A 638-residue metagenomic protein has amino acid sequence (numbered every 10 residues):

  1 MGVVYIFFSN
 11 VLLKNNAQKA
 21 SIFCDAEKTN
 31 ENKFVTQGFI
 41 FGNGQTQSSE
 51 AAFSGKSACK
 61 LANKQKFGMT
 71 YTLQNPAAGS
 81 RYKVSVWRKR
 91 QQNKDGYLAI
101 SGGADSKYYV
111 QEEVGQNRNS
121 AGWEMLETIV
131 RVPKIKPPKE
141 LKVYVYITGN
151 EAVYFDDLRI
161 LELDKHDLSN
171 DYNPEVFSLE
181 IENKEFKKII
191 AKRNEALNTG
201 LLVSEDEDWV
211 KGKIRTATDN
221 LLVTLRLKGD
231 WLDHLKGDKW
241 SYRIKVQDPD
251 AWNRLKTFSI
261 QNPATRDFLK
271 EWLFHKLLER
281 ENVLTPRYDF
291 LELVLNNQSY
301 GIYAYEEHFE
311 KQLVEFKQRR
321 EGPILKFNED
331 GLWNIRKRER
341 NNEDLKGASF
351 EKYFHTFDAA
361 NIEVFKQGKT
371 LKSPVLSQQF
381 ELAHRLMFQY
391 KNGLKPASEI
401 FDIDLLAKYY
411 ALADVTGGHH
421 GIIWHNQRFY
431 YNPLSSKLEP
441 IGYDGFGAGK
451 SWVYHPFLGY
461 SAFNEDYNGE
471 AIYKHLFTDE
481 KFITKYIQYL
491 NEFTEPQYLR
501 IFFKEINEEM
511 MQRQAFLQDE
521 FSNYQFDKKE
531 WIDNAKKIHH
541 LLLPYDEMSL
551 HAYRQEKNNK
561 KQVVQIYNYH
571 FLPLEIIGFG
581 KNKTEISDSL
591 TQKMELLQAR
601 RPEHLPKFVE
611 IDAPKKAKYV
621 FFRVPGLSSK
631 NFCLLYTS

Functional and structural regions predicted by a protein language model:
Y5-D167: Extracellular and organelle-lumenal recognition/adhesion modules and their flexible linkers in secreted
D164-S638: Phosphate/dinucleotide-binding and metal-coordinating scaffold of catalytic cores in nucleotide-dependent enzymes
